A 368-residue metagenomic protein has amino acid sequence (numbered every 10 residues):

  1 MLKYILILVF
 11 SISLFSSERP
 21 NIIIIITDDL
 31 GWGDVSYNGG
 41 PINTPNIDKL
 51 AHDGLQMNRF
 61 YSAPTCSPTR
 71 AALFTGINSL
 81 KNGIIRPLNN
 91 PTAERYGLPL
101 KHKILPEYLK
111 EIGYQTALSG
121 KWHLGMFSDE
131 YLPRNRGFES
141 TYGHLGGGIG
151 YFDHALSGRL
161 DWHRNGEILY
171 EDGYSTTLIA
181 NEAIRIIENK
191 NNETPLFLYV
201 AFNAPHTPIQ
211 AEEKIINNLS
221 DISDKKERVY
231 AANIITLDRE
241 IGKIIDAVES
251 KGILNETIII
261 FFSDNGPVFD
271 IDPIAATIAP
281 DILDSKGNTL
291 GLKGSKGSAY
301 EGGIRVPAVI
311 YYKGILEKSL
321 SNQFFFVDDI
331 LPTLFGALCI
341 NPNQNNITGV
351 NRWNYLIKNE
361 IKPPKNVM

Functional and structural regions predicted by a protein language model:
L2-S13: Sec-dependent N-terminal signal peptides
S16-M368: Formylglycine-dependent sulfatase
